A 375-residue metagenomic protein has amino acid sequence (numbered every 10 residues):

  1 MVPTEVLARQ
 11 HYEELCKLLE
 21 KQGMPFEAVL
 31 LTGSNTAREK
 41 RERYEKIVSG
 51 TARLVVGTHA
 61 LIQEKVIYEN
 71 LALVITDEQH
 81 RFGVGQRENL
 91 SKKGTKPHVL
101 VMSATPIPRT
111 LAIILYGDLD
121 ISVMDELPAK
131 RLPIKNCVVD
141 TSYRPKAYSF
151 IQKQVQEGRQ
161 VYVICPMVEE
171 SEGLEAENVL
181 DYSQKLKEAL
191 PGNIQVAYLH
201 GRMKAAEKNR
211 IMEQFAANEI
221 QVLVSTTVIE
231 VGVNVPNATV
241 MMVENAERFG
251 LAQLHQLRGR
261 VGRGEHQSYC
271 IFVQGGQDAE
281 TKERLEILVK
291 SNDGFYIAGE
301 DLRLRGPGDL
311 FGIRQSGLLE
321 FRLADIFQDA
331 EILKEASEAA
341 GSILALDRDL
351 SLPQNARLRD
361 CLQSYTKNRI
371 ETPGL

Functional and structural regions predicted by a protein language model:
M1-E286: Inter-lobe coupling/hinge segments of SF2-like helicase ATPases
E213-V222, I229-P236, M241-E244, G259 (+3 more regions): Accessory helical-bundle/CTD segments and flexible terminal tails appended to RecA-like ATPase motors
